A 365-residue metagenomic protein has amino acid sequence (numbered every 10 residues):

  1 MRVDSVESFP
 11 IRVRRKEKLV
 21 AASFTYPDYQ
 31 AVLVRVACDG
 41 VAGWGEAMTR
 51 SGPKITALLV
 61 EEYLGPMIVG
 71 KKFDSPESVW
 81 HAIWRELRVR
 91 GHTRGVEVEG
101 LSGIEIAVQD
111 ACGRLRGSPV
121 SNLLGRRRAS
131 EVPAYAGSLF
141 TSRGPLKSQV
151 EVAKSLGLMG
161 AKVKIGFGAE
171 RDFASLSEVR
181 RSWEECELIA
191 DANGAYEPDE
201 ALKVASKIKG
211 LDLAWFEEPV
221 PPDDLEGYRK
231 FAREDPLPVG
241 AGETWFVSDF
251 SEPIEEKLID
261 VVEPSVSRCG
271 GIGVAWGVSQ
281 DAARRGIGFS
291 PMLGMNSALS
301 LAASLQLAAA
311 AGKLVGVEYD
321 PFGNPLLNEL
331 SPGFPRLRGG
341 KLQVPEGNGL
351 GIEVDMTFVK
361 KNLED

Functional and structural regions predicted by a protein language model:
M1-W44, M48-T49, G323-N328: Structured beta-strand/loop patches that form or line metal/cofactor-binding pockets in enzymes
V3, V34, G40, L64 (+8 more regions): Conserved, mostly hydrophobic/aromatic
V36-L115: Metal- or metallocofactor-binding catalytic centers and their adjacent structured scaffolds across diverse enzyme
A47, A136-S138, V163-I165, A190-G194 (+6 more regions): A cross-domain feature marking catalytic cores of carbohydrate-active enzymes and several ubiquitous metabolic/repair
E62, S206, D212, D223-P238 (+2 more regions): Shared catalytic-loop signature of beta/alpha-barrel
N122-D235: Metal-dependent enolase-superfamily TIM-barrel catalytic cores that perform enediolate-based chemistry
L350-D365: Extended hydrophobic packing segments that form well-structured cores
